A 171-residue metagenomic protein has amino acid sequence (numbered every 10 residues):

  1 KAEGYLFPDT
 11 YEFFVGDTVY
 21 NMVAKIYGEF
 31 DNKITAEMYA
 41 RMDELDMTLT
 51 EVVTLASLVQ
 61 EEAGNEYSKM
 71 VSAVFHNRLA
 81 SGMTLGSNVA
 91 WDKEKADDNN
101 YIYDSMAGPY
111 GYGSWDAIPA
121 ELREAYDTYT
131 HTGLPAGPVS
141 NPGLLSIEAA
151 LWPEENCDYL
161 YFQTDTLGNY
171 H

Functional and structural regions predicted by a protein language model:
K1-H171: Bacterial extracytoplasmic/cell-wall-associated proteins, especially those involved in peptidoglycan
